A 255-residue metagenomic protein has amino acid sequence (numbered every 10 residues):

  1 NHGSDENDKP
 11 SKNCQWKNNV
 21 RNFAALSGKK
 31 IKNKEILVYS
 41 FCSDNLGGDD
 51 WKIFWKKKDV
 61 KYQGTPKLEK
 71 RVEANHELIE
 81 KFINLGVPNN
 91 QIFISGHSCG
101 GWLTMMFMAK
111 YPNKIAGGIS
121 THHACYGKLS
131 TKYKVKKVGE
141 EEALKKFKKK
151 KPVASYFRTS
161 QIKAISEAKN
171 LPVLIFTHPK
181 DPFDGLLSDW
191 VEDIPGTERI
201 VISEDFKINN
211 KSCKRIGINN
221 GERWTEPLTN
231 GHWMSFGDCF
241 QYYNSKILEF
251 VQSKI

Functional and structural regions predicted by a protein language model:
N1-I31: Short, surface-exposed "cap/lid" segments of acyl-processing enzymes
G28-K52: Conserved alpha/beta-hydrolase
F54-L85: Alpha/beta-hydrolase active-site loop
Q91-F93, G117-I119: Residue in the alpha/beta-hydrolase core beta-strand immediately N-terminal to the catalytic nucleophile
S95-G100, T104: Gly/Ala-rich beta-loop-alpha elbow adjacent to hydrolase catalytic centers
M106-A116: Conserved hydrolase catalytic core segment
G117, H123-N209: The feature captures the conserved acid-bearing segment of alpha/beta-hydrolase catalytic domains
T197-I255: C-terminal catalytic histidine-bearing segment of alpha/beta-hydrolase fold enzymes
